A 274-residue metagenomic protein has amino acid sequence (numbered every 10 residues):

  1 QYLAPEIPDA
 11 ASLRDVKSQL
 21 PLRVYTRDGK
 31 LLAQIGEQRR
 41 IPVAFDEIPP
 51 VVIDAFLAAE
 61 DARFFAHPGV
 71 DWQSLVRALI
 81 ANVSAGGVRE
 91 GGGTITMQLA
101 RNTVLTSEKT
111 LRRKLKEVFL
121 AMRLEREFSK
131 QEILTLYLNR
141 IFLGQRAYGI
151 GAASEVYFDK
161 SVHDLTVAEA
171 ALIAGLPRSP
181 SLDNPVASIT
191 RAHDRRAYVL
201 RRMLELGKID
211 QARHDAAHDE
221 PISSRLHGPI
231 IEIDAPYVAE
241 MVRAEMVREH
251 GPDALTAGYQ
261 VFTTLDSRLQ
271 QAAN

Functional and structural regions predicted by a protein language model:
Q1-V24, V43, R63, V83: N-terminal type II signal-anchor transmembrane helix that functions as the membrane-insertion/stop-transfer segment
I7-A10, G36-F45, A59, V118: N-terminal post-signal-peptidase region of extra-cytosolic proteins
D15-S18, Y25, I48-V51, S129 (+2 more regions): Extracellular/periplasmic catalytic domains that process cell-envelope and extracellular macromolecules
K17, A44-I95, G149-A153: Flexible, acidic/glycine-enriched loop-and-adjacent beta/alpha segments that face the extracytoplasmic/periplasmic side
Y25-T26, K208: A general beta-strand register signal
G87-N274: Non-catalytic, structured segments within soluble enzyme domains
